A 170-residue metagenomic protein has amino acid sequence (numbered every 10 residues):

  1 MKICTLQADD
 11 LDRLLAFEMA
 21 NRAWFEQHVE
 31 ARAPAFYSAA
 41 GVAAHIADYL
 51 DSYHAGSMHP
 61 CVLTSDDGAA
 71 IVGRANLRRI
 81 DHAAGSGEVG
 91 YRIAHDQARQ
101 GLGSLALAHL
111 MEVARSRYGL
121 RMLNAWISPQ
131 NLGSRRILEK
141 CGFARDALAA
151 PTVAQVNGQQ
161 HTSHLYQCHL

Functional and structural regions predicted by a protein language model:
K2-R13, M19-W24, P60-L170: Acyl-donor (CoA/ACP) binding surface of acyl/acetyltransferases
E18-N21, V29-R32, Y49, C141: Alpha-helix boundary/capping residues
E26-A47: Conserved GNAT-fold acetyl-CoA-binding loop/helix
P34-A35, A47-V62: A short helix-loop-beta-strand connector motif used in the catalytic cores of GNAT acetyltransferases and, in some
